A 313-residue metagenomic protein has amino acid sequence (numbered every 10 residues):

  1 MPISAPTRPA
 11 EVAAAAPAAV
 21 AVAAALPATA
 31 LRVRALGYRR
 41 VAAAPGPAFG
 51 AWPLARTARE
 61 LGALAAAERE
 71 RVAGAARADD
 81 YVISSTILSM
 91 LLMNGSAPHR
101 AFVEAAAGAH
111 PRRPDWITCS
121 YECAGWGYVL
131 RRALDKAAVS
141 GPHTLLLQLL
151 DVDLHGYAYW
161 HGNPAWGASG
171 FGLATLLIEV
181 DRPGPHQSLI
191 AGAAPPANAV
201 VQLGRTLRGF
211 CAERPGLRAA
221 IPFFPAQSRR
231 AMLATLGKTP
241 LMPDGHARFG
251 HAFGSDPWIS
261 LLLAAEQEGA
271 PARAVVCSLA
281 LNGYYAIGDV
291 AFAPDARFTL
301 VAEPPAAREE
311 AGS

Functional and structural regions predicted by a protein language model:
M1-W116, A174-A272, S278, Y285-S313: Conserved "HGTGT" condensation-loop signature of ketosynthase/thiolase-family condensing enzymes that catalyze
S84, L146-D151, V276-A280: Short beta-strand segments
M90-L92, A124-Y128, D153-A158: Short, well-ordered, mixed-charge alpha-helical segments that flank or form enzyme active sites
G95-A101, A133, W160-G162: "Short basic amphipathic alpha-helical interaction patches in structured regions
S96, C119-W126, W166-G170: Short capping loops/turns at secondary-structure boundaries
W116-C123, G162-P164, A193-A194: Flexible, glycine/proline-enriched loop segments at strand-loop-helix junctions that form or flank small-ligand binding
S120-H143, F253-E268: Active-site-proximal alpha-helical scaffold in enzymes
P142-L146, L150-G172: Flexible, glycine-rich active-site loops centered on histidine and acidic residues that chelate a metal or position
